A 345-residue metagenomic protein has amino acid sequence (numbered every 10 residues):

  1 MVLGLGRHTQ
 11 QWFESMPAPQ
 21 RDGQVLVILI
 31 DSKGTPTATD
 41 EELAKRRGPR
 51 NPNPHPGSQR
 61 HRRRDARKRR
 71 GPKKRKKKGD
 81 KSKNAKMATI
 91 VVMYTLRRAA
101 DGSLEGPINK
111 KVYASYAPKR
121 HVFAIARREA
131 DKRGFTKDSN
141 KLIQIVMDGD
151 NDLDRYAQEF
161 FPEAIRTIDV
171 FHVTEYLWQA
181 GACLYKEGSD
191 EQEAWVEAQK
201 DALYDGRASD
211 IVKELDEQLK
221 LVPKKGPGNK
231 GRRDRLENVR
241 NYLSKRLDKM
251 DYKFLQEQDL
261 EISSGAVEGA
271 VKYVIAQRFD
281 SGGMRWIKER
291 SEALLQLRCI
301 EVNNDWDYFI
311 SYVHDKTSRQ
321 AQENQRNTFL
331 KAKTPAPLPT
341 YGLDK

Functional and structural regions predicted by a protein language model:
M1-K345: Catalytic center-proximal scaffold of phosphoryl-transfer enzymes
